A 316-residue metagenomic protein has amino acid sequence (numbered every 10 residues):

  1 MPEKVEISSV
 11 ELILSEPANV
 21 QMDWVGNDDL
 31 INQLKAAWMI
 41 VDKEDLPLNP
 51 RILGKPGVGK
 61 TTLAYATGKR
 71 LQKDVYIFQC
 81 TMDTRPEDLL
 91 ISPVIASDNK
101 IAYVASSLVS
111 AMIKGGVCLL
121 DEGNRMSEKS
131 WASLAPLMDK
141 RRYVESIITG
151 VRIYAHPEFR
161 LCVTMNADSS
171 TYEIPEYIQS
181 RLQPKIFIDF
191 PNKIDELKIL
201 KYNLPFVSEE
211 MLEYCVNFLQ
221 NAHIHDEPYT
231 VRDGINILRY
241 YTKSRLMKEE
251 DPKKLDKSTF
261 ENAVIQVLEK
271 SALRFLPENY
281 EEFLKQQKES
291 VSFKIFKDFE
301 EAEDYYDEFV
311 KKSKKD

Functional and structural regions predicted by a protein language model:
M1-D316: C-terminal regulatory/interaction module of P-loop NTP-utilizing enzymes
